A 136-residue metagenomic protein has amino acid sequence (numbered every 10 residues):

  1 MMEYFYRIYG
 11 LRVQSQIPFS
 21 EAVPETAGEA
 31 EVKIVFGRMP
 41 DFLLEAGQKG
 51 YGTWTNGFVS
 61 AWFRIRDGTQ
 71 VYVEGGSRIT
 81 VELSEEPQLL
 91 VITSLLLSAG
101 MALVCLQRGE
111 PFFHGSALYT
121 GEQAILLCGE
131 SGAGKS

Functional and structural regions predicted by a protein language model:
M1-E130: A noncatalytic interaction/capping subdomain that flanks phosphate/NTP-handling catalytic cores
A133-S136: Conserved glycine(s) of the Walker
